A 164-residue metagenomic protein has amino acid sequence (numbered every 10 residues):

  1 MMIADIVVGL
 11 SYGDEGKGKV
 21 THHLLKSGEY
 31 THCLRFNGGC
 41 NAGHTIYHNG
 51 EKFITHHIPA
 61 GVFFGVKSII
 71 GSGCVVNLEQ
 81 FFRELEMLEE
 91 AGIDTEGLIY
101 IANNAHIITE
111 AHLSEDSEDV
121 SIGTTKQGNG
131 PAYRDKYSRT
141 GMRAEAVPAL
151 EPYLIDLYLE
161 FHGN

Functional and structural regions predicted by a protein language model:
M1-N164: Non-transmembrane, aqueous-exposed alpha-helical and coiled segments at domain scale
